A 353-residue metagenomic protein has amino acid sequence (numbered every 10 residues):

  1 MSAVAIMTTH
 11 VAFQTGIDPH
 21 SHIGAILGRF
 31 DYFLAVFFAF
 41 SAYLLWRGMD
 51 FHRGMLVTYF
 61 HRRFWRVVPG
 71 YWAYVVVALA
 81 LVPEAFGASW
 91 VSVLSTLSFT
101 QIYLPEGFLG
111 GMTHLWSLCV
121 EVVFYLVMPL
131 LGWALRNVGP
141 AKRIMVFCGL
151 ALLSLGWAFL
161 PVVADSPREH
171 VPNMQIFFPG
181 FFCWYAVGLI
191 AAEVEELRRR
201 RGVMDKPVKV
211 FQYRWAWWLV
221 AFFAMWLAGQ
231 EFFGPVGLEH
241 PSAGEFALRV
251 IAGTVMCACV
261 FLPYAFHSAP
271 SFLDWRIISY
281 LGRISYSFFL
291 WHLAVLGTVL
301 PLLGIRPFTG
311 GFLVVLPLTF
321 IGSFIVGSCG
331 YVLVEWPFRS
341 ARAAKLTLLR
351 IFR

Functional and structural regions predicted by a protein language model:
A3, A35, S41, V68-W72 (+4 more regions): Residues within membrane-spanning alpha-helices of integral membrane proteins, especially the hydrophobic core/packing
V4-G28, W46-T58, E84, L104-E106 (+3 more regions): Alpha-helical transmembrane segments in multi-pass integral membrane proteins
F30, V36: Extended basic-aromatic, gly/pro-enriched interface segments that bind polyanionic ligands
Y43, R47, W65-V91, C259 (+1 more regions): Specific transmembrane helices
V68, W72, V76, L126 (+5 more regions): Residue-level signature of the transmembrane alpha-helical core of multi-pass small-molecule transporters
V82, F99-A158, F178-F182, E196: Hydrophobic alpha-helical segments with transmembrane-like composition
W90-F99, L293, T298: Short hydrophobic, aromatic-rich alpha-helical segments embedded in or entering the lipid bilayer of multi-pass
